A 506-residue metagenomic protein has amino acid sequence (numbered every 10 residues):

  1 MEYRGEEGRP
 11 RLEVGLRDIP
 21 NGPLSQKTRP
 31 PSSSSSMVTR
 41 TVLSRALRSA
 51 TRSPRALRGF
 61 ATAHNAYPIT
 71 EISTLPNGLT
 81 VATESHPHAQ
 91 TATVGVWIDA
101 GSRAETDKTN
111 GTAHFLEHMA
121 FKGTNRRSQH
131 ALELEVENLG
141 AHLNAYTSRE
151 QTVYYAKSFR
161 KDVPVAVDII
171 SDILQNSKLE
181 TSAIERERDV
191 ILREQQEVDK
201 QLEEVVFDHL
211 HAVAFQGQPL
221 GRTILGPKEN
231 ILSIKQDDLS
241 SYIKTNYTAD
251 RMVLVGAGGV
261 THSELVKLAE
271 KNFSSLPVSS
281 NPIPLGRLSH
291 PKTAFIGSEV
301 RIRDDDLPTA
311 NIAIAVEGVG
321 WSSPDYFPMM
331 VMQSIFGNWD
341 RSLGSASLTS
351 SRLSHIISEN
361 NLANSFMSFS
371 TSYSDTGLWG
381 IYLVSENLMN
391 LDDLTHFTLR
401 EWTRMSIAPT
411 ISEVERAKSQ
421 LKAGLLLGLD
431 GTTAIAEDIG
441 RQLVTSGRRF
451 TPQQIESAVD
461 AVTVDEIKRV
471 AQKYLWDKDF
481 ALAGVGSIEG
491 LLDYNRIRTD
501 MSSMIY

Functional and structural regions predicted by a protein language model:
M1-S36: N-terminal amphipathic/basic-hydrophobic helices that include classical n-h-c signal peptides and signal-anchor
V38-F60, I98, T124-N125, Q129-N246 (+7 more regions): Acidic/histidine-enriched segments that form metal/cofactor-coordinating and catalytic pocket/exosite environments
V38-R52, V253-V255, Q420-Y506: C-terminal regions of mature proteins
R40-S49, L57-T91: N- or domain-start disorder-to-order transition segments that initiate the globular core
A61-A63, Q216, L220-L232, T248-D325 (+3 more regions): An aromatic/glycine/proline-enriched structural segment found at the starts of mature extracellular/organellar domains
A61-I72, A212-M252, F273, G286-K292 (+4 more regions): Histidine-acidic residue clusters that define the catalytic metal-binding segment of zinc metallopeptidase domains
H88-K157, I335-W339, L343-L362: M16/MPP (pitrilysin/insulinase) zinc-metallopeptidase core fold and M16-derived inactive scaffolds
A313-S323, F336-M389, A408-P409: A structural supersecondary motif
